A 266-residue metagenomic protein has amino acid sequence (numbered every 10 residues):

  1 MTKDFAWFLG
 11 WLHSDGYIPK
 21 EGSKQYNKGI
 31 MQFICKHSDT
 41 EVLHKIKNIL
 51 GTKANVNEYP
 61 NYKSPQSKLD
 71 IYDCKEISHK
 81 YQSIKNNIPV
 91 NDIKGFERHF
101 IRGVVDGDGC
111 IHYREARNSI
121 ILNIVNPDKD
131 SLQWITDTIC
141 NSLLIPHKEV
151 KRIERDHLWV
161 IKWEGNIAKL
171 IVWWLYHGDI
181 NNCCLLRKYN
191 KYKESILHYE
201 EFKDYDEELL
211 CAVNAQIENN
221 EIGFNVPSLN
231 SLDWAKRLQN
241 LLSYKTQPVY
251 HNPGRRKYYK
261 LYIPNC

Functional and structural regions predicted by a protein language model:
M1-C266: Internal intein/HINT superfamily modules and their associated LAGLIDADG
